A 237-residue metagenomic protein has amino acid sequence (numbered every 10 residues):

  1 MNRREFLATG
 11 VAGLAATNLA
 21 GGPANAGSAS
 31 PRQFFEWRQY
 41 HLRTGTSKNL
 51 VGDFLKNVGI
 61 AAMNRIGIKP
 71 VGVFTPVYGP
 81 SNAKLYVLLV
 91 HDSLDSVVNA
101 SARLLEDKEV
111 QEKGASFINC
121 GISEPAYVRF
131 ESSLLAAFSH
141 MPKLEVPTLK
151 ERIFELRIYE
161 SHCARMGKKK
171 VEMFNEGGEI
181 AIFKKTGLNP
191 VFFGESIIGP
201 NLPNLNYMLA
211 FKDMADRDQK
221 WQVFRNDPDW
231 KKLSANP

Functional and structural regions predicted by a protein language model:
M1-L14: N-terminal secretory signal peptides and thylakoid transit peptides that target proteins across membranes
L7, V98-A102, I158, V171 (+3 more regions): Non-transmembrane alpha-helical segments in soluble domains of secreted/periplasmic/extracellular proteins
A16-G27, S139-E145: A short, compositionally biased domain-edge/stem linker segment
L19-P31, I60-Y86, D92, G177-N206 (+1 more regions): Short, glycine- and small/hydrophobic-rich beta-strand elements in well-ordered beta-sheets
R32-R43: Acidic/histidine-rich, surface-exposed loop or edge segments in extracytoplasmic proteins
W37-Q39, Y86-V90, L156-I158, N206-M208: Conserved hydrophobic/aromatic beta-strand scaffold that supports enzyme active sites
H41-V51, N57-R65, K69-P147, E151 (+2 more regions): Hydrophobic, ordered structural segments
A137-M214: Surface-exposed interaction/gating patches
